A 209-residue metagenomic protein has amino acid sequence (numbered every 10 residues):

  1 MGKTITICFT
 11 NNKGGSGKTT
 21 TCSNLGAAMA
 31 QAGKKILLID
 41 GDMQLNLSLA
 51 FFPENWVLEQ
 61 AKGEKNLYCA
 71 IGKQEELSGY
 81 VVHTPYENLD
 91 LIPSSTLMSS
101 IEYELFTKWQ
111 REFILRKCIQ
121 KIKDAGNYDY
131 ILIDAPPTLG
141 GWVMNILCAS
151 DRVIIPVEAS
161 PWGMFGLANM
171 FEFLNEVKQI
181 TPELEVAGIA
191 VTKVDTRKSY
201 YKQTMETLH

Functional and structural regions predicted by a protein language model:
M1-H209: P-loop NTP-binding core
